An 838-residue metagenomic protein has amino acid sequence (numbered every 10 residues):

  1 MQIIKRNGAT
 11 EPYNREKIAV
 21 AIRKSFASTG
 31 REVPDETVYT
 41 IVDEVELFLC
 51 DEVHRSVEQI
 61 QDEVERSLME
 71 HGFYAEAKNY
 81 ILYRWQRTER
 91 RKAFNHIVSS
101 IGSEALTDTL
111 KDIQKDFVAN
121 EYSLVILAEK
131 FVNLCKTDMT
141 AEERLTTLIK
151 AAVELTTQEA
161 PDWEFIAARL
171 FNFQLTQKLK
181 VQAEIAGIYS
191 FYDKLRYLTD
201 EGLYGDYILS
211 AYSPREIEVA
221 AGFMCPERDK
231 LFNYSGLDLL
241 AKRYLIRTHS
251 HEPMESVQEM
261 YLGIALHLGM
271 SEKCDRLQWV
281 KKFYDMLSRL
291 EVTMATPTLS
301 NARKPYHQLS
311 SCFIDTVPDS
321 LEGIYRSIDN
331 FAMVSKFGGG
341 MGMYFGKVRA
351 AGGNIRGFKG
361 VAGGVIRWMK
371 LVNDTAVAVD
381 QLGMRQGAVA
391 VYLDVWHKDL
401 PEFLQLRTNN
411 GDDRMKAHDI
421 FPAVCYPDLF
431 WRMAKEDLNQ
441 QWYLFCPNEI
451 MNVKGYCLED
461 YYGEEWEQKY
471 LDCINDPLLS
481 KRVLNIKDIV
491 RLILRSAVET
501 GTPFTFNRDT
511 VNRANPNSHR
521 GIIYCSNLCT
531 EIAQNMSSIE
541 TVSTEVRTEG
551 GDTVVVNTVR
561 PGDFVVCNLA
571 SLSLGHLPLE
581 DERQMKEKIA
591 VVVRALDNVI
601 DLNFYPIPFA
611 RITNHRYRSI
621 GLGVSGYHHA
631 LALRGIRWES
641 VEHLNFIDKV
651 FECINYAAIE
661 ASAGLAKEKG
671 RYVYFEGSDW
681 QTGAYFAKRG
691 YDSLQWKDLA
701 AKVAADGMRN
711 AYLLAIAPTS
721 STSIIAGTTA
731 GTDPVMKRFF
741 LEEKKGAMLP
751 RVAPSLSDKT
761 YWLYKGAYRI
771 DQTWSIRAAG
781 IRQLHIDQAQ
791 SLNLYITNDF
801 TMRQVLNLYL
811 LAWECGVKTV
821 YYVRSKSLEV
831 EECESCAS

Functional and structural regions predicted by a protein language model:
A9, D35-L262, Q278-Y284: Core nucleic-acid recognition elements
A9-Y13, V33-E36, S100-I101, E252-E255 (+18 more regions): Alpha-helix capping and helix-loop boundary segments enriched in small/acidic/polar residues
N14-E32, L106-N120, L262-G269, T732-V735: Short, surface-exposed, low-complexity cationic segments
F73, N79-Q86, W163-L195, Y426 (+8 more regions): Terminal amphipathic helices with adjacent charged low-complexity linkers/tails
S213-V219, K230-D238, T530-Q534, L596 (+5 more regions): Catalytic alpha/beta core of large soluble enzyme barrels
I246, E252, E259-R276, V280 (+10 more regions): Function-dense linear segments that define catalytic or interfacial modules in macromolecule-processing proteins
M286, K304, K588-R611, R637-T719 (+1 more regions): Internal maturation/activation junctions in enzymes
Q405, H418-I493, A497-T500: Polar, glycine-rich mid-to-C-terminal structural blocks that act as macromolecule-binding/assembly scaffolds
